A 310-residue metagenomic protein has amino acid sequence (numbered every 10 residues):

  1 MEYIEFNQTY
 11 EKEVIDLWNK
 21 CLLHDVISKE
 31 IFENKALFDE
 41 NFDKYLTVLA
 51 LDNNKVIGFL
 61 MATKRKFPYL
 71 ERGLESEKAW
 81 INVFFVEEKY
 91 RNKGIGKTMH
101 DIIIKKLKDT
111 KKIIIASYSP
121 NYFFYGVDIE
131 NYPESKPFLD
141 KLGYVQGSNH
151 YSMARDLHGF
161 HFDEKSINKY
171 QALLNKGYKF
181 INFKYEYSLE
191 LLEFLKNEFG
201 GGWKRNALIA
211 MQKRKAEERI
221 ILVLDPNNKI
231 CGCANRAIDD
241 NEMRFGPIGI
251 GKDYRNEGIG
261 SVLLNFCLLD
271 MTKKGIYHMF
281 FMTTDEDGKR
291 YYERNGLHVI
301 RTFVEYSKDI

Functional and structural regions predicted by a protein language model:
M1-A36, D43, T47-L51, V56 (+2 more regions): Short amphipathic alpha-helix that is part of the acyltransferase structural core
N19, L23, K29-T47, L51-D52 (+2 more regions): A conserved beta-strand-loop-helix scaffold within acyl/acetyltransferase catalytic domains
Y45, D109-K112, I276: Short, high-confidence coil segments that cap the C-terminus of an alpha-helix and link into the following beta-strand
G58, S148-Y151, C231-G232, R301: A structural microfeature
I81, I113-S117, F245, M279-T283: Conserved hydrophobic beta-strand within the GNAT/NAT acetyltransferase core sheet that lines the active-site cleft
V86, N92-K105, I250, N256-L269 (+2 more regions): Conserved acetyl-CoA-binding loop-helix of GNAT-fold acetyltransferases
D101-L174, V304-K308: Acyl-donor-binding surface of acyltransferase catalytic domains
N256, S261-I310: Short hairpin/turn module used for nucleic-acid contact or packing/dimerization
